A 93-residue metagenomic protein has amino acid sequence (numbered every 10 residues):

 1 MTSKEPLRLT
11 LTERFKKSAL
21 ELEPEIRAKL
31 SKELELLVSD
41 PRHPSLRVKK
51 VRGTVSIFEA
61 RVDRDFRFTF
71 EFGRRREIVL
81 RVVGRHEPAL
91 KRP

Functional and structural regions predicted by a protein language model:
M1-L9, K17, P24, A28 (+1 more regions): Enriched for short, Lys/Arg-rich terminal
L9, A28-S31, R42-S45: Non-catalytic, surface-exposed connector residues within folded enzymatic/regulatory domains
E13-K17, L46: Positions in alpha-helical segments
R14, G53-S56, R85: Residues that form or immediately flank small-molecule/cofactor binding pockets and catalytic motifs
E21-P24, R42: Residues in soluble alpha-helical coiled-coils and helical-bundle/repeat scaffolds
E35-A60: A short, surface-exposed loop/turn module that caps and links secondary-structure elements
